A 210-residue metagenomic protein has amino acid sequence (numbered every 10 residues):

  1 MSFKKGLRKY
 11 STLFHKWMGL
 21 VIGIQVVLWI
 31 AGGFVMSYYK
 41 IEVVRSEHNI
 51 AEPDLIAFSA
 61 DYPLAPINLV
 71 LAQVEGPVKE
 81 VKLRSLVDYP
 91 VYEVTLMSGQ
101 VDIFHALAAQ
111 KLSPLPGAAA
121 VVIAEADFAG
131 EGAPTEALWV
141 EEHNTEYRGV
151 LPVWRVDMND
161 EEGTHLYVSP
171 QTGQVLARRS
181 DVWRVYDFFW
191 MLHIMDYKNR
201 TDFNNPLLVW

Functional and structural regions predicted by a protein language model:
M1-W210: Conserved histidines in hydrophobic membrane contexts and catalytic metal-binding motifs
